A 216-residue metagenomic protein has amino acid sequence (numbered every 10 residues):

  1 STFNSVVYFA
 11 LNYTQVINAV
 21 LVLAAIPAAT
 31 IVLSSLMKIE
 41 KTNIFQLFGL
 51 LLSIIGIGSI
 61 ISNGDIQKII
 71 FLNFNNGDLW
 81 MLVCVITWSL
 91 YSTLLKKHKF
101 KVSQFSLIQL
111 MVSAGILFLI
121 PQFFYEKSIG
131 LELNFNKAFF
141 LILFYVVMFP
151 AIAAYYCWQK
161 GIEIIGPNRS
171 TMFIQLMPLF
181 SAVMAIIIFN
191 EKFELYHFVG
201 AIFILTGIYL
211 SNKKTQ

Functional and structural regions predicted by a protein language model:
S1, S5, P27-V32, I86-S89 (+3 more regions): Hydrophobic/small/kink-forming positions within alpha-helical transmembrane segments of polytopic membrane proteins
S1-N18, V22-L23, S59, V147-I165: Specific transmembrane alpha-helical segments of multi-pass solute transporters/efflux pumps, especially DMT/EamA
F9-N12, I61-F74, F124-A138, I142 (+1 more regions): Membrane-interface helix termini and inter-helical loops of multi-pass transporters
A10, L36-K38, T42, H98 (+4 more regions): Hydrophobic/aromatic residues within transmembrane alpha-helices of multi-pass small-molecule transporters
I17, N43, S103-Q104, N168 (+1 more regions): Residues that define the loop-to-transmembrane-helix transition and helix capping in multi-pass membrane transporters
V22-L36, L51, V112, I116-L117 (+3 more regions): Alpha-helical transmembrane segments of compact multi-pass small-molecule transporters, enriched in specific families
T42-G64, Q175, M184, Y196-T215: Hydrophobic transmembrane alpha-helices of multi-pass small-molecule transport proteins
L47-I55, N76-V83, Y91-F149, L176 (+1 more regions): Hydrophobic alpha-helical transmembrane segments of multi-pass integral membrane proteins, especially transporters
